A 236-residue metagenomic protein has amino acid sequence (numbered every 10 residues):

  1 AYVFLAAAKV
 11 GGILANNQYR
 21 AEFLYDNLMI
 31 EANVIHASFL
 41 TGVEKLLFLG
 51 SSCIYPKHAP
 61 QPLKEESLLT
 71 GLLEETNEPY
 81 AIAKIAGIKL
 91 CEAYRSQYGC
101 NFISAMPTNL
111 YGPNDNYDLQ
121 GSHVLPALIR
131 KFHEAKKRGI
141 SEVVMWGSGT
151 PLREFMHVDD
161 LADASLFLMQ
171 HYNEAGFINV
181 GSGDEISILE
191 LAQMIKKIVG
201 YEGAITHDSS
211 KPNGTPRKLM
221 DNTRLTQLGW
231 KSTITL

Functional and structural regions predicted by a protein language model:
A1-N27, L40: NAD(P)H-binding glycine-rich loop region in Rossmannoid oxidoreductase-like domains and their noncatalytic homologs
L5, A32-N77, I103: Conserved Rossmann-fold NAD(P)-dependent oxidoreductase catalytic core, especially the SDR/UDP-sugar
I13-A21, K57-P62, N114-Y117: Conserved catalytic-core motifs of eukaryotic protein kinase domains, centered on the activation segment
L28-V34, V43, A83-C91, L125: Conserved catalytic Lys-bearing alpha helix of Rossmann-like short-chain dehydrogenase/reductases
G50-S51, I88-N116, P126-I129, K137-V144: Conserved beta-loop-beta element that borders a ligand/cofactor-binding pocket
L69, P79, A83-A86: Active-site helix of classical SDR
T76-Y80, T108-H123, G147-D159, S182-D184: Glycine-rich "substrate-gating" loop/helix at the edge of Rossmann-like oxidoreductase active sites
E134-L236: C-terminal substrate-binding subdomain of Rossmann-fold SDR/epimerase-dehydratase oxidoreductases
